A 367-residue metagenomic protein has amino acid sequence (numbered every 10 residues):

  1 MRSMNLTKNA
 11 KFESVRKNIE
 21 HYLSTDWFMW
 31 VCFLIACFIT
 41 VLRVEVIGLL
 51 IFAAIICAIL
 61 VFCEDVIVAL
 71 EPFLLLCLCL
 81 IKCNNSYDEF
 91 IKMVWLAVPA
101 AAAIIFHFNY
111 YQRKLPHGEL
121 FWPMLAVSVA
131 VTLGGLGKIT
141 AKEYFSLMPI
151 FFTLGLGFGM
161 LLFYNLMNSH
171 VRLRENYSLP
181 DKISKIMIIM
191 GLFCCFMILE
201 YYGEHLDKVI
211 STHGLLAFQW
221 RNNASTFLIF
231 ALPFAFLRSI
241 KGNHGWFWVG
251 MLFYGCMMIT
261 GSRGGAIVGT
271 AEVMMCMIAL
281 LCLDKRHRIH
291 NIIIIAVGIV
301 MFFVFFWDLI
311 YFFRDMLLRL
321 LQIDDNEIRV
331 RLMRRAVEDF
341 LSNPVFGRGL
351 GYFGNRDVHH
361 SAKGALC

Functional and structural regions predicted by a protein language model:
R2-F108, L133-G137: N-terminal signal-anchor transmembrane segment
D26-F28, V61-L74, R113-A126, L179-M187 (+1 more regions): Membrane-interfacial loop-to-transmembrane alpha-helix junctions, especially the N-terminal start
V41, C57-V66, A101-K114, L162-N176 (+2 more regions): Structural signal for the C-terminal ends of transmembrane alpha-helices and the immediately following loop
L42-G48, S86-W95, M148-F152, L215-L228 (+2 more regions): Membrane-interface micro-motifs in multi-pass membrane enzymes
A53-I56, T132, L154, F158-L162 (+2 more regions): Alpha-helical transmembrane segments of multi-pass inner-membrane proteins
F90-A101, E119-T132, A141-N168, K182 (+1 more regions): Aromatic-anchored transmembrane helix interface
L199, I259-T260, L280-L321, V337-L341 (+1 more regions): A membrane-periplasm/extracellular boundary helix in multi-pass inner-membrane enzymes that assemble envelope glycans
I323-R334, E338-S342, F346-C367: Long extracytoplasmic/lumenal interhelical loops at the membrane interface of multi-pass membrane proteins
